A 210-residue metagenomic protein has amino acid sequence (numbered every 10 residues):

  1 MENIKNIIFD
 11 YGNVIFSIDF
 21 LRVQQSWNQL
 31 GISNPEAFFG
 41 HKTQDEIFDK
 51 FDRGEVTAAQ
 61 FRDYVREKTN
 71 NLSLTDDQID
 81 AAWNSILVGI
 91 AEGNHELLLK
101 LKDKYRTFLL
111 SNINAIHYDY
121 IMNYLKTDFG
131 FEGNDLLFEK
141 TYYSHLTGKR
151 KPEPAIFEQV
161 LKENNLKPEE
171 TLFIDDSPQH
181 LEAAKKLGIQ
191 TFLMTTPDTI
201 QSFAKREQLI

Functional and structural regions predicted by a protein language model:
M1-T43, E67, K186: Active-site neighborhood of HAD-like aspartate-dependent phosphohydrolases
E2, D77-S111, P154, P197-D198: Short, acidic loop-to-helix structural element flanking the phosphoryl-transfer center in phosphate-processing enzymes
E2-N3, M122-I210: Asp-based, Mg2+/Mn2+-dependent phosphohydrolase catalytic module
D10-N13, G54, L101, L109 (+2 more regions): Generic structural signal for small/hydrophobic residues in well-ordered secondary structure, especially within
V14-I15, F20-R22, I113-H117, T147-G148 (+1 more regions): Short, solvent-exposed loop/turn segments at secondary-structure junctions
F48-D80: A metal-dependent, Asp-based hydrolase signature
N84-V88, D119, G148-R150: Short, flexible loop segments at the rims of nucleotide/cofactor-binding pockets, characterized by
H95-T141: Substrate-recognition/cap helix-loop segment adjacent to the acidic, metal-dependent catalytic center of Asp-based
